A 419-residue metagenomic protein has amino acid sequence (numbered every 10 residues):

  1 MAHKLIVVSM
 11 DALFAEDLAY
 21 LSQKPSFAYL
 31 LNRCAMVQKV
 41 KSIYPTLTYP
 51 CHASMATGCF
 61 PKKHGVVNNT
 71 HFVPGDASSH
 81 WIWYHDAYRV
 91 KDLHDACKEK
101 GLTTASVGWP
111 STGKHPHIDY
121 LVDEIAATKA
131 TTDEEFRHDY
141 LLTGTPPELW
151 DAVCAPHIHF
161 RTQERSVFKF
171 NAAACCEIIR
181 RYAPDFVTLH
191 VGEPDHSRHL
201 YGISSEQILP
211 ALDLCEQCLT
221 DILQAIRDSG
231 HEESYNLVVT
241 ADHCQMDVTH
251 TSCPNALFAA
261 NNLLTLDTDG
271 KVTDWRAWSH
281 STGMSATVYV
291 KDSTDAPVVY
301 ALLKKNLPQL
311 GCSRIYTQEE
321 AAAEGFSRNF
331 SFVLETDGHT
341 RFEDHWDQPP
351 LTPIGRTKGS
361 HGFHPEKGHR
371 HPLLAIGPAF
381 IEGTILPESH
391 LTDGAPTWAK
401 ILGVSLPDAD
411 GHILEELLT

Functional and structural regions predicted by a protein language model:
I6-V7, S26, L214-F258, W398: Metal-dependent active-site segment of extracytoplasmic phospho-/sulfohydrolases and closely related
D11-A12, A241-C244, G338: Active-site metal-binding loops of divalent metal-dependent hydrolases
A15-D17, T112-D119, D195-H199, M246-T249 (+3 more regions): Short catalytic/ligand-binding loop motif for oxyanion handling, primarily in non-cytosolic enzymes, centered on
L18-S54, G58-K62, A105: Short, structured active-site-proximal loop/turn typified by the sulfatase FGly-forming signature C/S-X-P-X-R
K39, T103-G108, F186-H190, V239-T240 (+2 more regions): A structural signal for short, well-ordered beta-strand segments and their strand-loop junctions that often border
F60-G202, M284, V299, P308: His/Asp/Glu-rich, glycine-adjacent segments that coordinate divalent cations and/or stabilize oxyanion chemistry on
S229, S234, A241-K291: Acidic/histidine-rich catalytic neighborhood
T273-T397: Active-site neighborhoods of enzymes that stabilize oxyanions during catalysis
